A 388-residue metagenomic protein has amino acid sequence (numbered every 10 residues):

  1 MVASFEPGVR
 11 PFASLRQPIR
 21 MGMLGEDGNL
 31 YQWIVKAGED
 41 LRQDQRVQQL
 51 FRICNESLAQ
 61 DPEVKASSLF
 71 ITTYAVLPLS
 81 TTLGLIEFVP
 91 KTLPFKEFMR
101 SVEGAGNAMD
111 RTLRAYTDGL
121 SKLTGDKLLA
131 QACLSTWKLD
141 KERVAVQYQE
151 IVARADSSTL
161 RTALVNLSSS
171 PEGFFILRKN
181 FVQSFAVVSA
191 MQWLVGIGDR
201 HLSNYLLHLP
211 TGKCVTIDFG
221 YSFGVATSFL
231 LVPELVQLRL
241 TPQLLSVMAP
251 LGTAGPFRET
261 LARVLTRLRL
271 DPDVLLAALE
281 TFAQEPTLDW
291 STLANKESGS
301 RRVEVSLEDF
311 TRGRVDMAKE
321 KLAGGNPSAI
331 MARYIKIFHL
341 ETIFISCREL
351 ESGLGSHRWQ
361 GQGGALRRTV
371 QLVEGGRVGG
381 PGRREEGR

Functional and structural regions predicted by a protein language model:
M1-V187, L202, L207-R388: ATP-dependent kinase catalytic cores of phosphoinositide-metabolizing enzymes and PI3K-like protein kinases
A190-M191: Structured secondary-structure scaffolds
V195-L202: Catalytic-loop of the protein kinase fold
